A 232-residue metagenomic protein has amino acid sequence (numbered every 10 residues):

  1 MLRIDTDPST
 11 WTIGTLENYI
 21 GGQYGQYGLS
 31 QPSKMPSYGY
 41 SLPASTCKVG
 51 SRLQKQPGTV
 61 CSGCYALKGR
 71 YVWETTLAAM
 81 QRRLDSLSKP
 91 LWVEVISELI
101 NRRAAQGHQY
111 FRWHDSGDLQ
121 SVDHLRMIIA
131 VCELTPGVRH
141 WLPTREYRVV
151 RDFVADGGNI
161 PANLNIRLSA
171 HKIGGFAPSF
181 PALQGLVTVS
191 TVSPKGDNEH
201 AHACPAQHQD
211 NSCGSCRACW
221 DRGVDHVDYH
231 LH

Functional and structural regions predicted by a protein language model:
M1-H232: Class I S-adenosyl-L-methionine
